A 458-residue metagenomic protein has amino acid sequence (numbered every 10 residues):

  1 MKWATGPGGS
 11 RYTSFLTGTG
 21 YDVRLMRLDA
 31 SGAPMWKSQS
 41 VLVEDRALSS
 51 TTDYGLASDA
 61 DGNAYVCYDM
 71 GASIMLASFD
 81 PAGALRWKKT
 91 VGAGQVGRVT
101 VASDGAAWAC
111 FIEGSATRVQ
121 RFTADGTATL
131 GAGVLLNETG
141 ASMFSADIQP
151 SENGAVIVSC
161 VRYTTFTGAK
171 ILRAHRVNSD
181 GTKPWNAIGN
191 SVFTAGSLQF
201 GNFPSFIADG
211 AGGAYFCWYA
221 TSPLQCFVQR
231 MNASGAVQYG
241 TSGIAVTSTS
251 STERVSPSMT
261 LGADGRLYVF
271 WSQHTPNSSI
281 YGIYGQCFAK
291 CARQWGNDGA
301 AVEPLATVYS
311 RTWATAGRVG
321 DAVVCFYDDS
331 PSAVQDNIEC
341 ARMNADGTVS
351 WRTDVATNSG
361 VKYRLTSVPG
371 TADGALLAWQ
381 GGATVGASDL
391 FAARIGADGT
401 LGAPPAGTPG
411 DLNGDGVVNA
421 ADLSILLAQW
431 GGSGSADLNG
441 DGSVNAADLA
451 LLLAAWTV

Functional and structural regions predicted by a protein language model:
M1-P405: Extracellular, repeat-based ectodomains that mediate carbohydrate processing or recognition
T400-V458: Cellulosome-associated attachment modules in secreted, modular CAZymes
